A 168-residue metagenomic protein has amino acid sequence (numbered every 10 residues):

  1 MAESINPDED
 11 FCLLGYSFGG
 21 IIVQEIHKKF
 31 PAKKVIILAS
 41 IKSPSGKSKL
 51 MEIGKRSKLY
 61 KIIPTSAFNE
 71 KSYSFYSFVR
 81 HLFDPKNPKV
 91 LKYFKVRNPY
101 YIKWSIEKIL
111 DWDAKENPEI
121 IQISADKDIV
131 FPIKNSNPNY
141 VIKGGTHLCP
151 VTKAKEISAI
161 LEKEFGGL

Functional and structural regions predicted by a protein language model:
M1-C12: Active-site loop/oxyanion-hole signature of alpha/beta-hydrolase fold enzymes
L14-V23: Gly/Ala-rich beta-loop-alpha elbow adjacent to hydrolase catalytic centers
I26-F30: Aromatic pocket-lining residues of Rossmann-like dinucleotide-binding sites
P31-S66: Flexible "cap/lid" loop of the alpha/beta hydrolase fold
A67-D113: Conserved alpha/beta-hydrolase catalytic His-Asp/Glu region
E116-I120, K134-N137: Short, proline-enriched alpha-helix->beta-strand connector loops that line the catalytic pocket of alpha/beta-hydrolase
Q122-S124, D128: Short beta-strand/loop motif that positions the catalytic acidic residue of the alpha/beta-hydrolase fold
Y140-L168: Catalytic active-site module of serine/aspartate enzymes centered on a nucleophile-bearing elbow/loop
